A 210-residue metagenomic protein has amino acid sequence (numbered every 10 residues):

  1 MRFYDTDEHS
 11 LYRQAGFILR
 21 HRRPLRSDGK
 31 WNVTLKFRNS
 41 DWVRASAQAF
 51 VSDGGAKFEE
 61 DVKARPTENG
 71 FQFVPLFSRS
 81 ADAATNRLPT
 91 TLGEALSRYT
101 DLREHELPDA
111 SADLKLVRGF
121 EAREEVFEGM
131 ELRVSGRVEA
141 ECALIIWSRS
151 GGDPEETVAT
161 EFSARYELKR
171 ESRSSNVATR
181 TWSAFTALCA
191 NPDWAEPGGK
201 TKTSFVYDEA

Functional and structural regions predicted by a protein language model:
M1-A210: Phosphate-end processing signature that detects enzymes handling 5′-triphosphorylated RNA and polyphosphate
